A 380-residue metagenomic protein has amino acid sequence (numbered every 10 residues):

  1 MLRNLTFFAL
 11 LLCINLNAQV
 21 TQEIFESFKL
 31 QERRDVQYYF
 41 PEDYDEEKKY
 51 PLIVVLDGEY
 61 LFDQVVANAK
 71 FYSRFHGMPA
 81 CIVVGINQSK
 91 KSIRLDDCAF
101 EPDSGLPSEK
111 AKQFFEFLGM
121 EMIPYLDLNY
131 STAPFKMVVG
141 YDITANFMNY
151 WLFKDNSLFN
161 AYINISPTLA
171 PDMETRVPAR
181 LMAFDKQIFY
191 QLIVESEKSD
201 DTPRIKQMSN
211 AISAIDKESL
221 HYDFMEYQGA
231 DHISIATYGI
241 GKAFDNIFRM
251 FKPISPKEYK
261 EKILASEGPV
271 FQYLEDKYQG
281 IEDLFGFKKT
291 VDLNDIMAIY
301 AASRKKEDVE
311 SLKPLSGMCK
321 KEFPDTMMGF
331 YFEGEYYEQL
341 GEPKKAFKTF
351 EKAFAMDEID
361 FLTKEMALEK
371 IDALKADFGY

Functional and structural regions predicted by a protein language model:
L2-L16: Sec-dependent N-terminal signal peptides
F7-L10, I235, K345: Residues at the start of alpha-helices and the adjacent loop-to-helix junctions
Q19-L340, F347-Y380: Non-catalytic cap/lid and distal C-terminal segments of serine-dependent acyl enzymes
